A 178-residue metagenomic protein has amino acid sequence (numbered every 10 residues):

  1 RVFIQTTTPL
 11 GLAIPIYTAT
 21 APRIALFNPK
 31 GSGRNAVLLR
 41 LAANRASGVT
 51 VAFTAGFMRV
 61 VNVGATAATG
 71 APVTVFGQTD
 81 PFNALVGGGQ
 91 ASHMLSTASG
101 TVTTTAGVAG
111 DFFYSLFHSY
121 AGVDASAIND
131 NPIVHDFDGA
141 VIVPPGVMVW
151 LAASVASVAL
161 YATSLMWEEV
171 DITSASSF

Functional and structural regions predicted by a protein language model:
R1-F178: Beta-strand-centric surfaces of beta-sandwich/beta-rich domains
